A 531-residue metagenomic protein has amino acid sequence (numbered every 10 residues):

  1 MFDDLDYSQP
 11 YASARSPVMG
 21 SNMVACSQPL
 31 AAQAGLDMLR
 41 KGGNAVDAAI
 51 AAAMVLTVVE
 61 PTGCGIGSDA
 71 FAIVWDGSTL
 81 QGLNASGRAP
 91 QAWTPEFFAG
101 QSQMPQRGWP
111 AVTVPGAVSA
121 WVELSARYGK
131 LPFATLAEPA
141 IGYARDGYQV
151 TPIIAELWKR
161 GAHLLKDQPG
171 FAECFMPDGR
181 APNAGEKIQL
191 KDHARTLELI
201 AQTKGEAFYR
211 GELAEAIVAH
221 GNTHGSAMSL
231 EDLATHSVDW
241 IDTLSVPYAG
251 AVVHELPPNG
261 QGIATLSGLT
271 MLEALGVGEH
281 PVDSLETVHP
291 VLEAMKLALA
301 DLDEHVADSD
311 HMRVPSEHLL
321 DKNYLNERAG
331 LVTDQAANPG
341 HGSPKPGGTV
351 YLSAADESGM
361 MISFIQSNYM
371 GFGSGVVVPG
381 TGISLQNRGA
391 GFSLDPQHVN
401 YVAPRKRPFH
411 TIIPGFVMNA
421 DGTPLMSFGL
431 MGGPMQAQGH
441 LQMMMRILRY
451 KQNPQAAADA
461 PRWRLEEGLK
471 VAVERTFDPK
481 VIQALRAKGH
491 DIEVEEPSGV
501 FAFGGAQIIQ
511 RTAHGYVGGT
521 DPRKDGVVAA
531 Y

Functional and structural regions predicted by a protein language model:
M1-Q33, D37, G43-R210, A214-G260 (+3 more regions): Noncatalytic scaffold domains of N-terminal-nucleophile
F2, V277-N368, T381, R388 (+1 more regions): Internal maturation/activation junctions in enzymes
V58-W75, T79-Q81, A227-S229, M360-M426 (+2 more regions): Active-site rim segments in enzyme catalytic domains, especially the processed small/beta chain of N-terminal
W240, P346-T349, H410-I412: Short, small/polar residue-rich loop motifs at catalytic or cofactor-binding pockets
H254-G262, T349-S353, I365-V376, G429-Q436: Glycine-rich phosphate/pyrophosphate-binding beta-alpha loops
G262-G278, V417-M426, G433-A458: M16/insulysin-pitrilysin zinc metalloprotease superfamily fold
K406, H440, R449-V500: Extended C-terminal subregions enriched in glycine
